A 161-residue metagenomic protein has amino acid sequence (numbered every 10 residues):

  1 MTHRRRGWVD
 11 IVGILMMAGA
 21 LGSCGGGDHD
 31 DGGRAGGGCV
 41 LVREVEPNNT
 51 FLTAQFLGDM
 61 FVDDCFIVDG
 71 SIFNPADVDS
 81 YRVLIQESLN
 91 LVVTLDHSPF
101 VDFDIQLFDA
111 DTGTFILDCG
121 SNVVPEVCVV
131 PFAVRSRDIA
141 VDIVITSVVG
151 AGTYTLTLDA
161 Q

Functional and structural regions predicted by a protein language model:
T2-V12: Bacterial N-terminal signal peptides that target proteins for export
H3-R5, G33, V42, V134-S136: Short, intrinsically disordered low-complexity segments
H3-R5, L52, S147: Generic short alpha-helical hydrophobic face used as a protein-protein interaction/packing hotspot
R6-G7, A54-L57, Y154: Generic hydrophobic, helix-prone segments enriched in Leu/Val/Ile
V12-A18: Sec-dependent N-terminal signal peptides
A20-S23: C-terminal motif of bacterial Sec signal peptides marking the signal peptidase cleavage site
G25-H29, V40, I67-Q161: Acidic, Ser/Thr/Pro-rich low-complexity intrinsically disordered segments
D28-D63: Predominantly extracellular/luminal regions of secreted and cell-surface proteins, especially disulfide-bonded
